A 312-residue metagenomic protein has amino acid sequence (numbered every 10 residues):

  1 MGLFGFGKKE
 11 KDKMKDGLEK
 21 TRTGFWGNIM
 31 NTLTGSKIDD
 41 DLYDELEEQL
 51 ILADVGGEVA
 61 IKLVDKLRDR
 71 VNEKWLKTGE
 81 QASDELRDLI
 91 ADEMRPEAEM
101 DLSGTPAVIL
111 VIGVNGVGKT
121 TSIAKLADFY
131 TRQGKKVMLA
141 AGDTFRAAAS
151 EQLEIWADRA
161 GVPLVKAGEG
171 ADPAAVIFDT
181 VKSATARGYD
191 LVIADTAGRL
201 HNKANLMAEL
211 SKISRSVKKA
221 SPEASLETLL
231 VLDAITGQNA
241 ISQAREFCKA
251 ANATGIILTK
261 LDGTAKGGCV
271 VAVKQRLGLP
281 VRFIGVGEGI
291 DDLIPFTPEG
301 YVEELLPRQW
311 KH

Functional and structural regions predicted by a protein language model:
G2, K9-K13: Switch/coupling subdomain of P-loop NTPase systems
G2-L3, L76: C-terminal effector/interaction modules appended to NTPase cores
L3-G5, A98, L126, S242-A244 (+1 more regions): Short beta-alpha junctions and helix-cap segments that line functional grooves
F4, G17, A251: Surface-exposed, interaction-prone regions with an acidic/low-complexity signature
K15-D16, K20-T144, A149-T185, Y189-A194: Primarily NTPase-proximal linker/entry elements flanking Walker-type ATP/GTP-binding cores
Q152, D172-R187, H201-W310: Conserved catalytic-core segment of NTP-binding enzymes
D195, K311-H312: Short hydrophobic/aromatic patches at helix-to-coil boundaries
A197-R199: Short glycine-rich anion-binding loops that position phosphate/pyrophosphate groups of nucleotides and phosphorylated
